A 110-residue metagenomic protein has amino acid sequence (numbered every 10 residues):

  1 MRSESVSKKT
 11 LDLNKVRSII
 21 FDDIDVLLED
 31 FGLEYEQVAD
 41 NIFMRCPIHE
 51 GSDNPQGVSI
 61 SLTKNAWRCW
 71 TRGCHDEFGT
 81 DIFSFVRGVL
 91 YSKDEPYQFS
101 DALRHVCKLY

Functional and structural regions predicted by a protein language model:
M1-Y110: N-terminal structured subdomain of primase-like DNA metabolism proteins
